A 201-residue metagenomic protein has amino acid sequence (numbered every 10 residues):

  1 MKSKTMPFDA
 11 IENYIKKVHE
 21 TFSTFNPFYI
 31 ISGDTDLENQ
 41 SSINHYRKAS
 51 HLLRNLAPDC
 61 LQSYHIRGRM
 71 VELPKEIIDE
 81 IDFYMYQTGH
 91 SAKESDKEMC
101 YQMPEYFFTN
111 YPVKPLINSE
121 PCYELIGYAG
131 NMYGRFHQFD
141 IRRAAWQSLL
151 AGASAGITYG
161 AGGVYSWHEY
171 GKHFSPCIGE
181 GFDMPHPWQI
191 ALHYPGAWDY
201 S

Functional and structural regions predicted by a protein language model:
M1-F83, Q87-E94: Active-site mouth of glycoside hydrolases
I11-E12, N44-R47, M99-Q102, R135-R143: Charged helix-capping and loop-helix junction motifs
H19, S50, Y101-F108, A145: Short amphipathic alpha-helical segments and helix-helix/interface helices
E20, N55, T109-N110, L150: Solvent-exposed polar/charged
P27-I31, L61-Y64, D82-Y86, P115-Y123 (+2 more regions): Structural recognition of the beta-strand scaffold that forms the well-ordered cores of secreted hydrolase catalytic
T35-D36, E80-S91, M103-R143, W167-H168: Active-site clefts of carbohydrate-active enzymes
P115, E124-I126, I141-S201: Aromatic- and carboxylate-lined catalytic core of secreted/periplasmic carbohydrate-active enzymes
